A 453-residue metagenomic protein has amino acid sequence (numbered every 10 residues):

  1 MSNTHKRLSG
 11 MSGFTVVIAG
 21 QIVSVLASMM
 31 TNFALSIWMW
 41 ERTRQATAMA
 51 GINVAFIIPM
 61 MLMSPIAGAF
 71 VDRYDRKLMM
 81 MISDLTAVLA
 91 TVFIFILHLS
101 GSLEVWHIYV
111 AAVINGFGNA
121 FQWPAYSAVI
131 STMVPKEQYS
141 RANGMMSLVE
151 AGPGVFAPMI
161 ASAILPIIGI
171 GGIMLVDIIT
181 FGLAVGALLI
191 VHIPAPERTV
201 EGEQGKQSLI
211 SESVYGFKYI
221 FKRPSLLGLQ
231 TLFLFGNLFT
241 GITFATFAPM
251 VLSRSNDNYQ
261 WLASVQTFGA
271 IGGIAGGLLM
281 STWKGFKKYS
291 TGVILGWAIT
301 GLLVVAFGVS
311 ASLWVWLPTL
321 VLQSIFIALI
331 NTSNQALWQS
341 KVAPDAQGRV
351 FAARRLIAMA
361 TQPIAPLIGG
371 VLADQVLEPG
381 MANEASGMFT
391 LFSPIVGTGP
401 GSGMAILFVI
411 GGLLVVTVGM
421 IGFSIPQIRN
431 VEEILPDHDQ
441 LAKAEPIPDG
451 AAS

Functional and structural regions predicted by a protein language model:
M1-S453: Alpha-helical transmembrane-bundle signature of multi-pass membrane transport and export proteins
